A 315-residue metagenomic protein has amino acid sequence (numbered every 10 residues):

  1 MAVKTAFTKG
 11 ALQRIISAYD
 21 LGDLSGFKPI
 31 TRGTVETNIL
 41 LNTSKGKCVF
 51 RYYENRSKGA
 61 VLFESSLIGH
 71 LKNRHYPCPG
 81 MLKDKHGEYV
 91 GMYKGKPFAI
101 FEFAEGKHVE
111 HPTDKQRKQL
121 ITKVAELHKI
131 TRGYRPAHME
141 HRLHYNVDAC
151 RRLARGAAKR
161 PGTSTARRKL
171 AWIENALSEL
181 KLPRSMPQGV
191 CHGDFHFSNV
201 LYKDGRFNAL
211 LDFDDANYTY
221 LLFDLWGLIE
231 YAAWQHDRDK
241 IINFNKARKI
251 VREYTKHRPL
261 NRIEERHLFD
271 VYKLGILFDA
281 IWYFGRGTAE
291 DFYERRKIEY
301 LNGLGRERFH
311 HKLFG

Functional and structural regions predicted by a protein language model:
F7-A18, R132-A137, C150-G193: An alpha-helical support segment within catalytic cores of ATP-dependent transferases
Y19-N42: ATP-binding glycine-rich phosphate-binding loop
T34-S44, V49-F50, M81, L177-F223: Active-site acidic catalytic loop and adjacent metal/ATP-binding pocket of ATP-dependent phosphoryl transfer enzymes
Y52-K94, P112-Q119, E126: A conserved alpha-helical element in kinase catalytic cores
F98-H111, R155, L274-E290: A glycine-centered beta->alpha junction motif in the catalytic cores of kinase/phosphotransferase enzymes
K107-M139: Conserved kinase catalytic-core helix
L222-R258, K273-A289: Active-site activation/catalytic loop segments of kinase-like enzymes and analogous catalytic loops in related
D279-G315: ATP/Mg2+ or Mg2+-diphosphate-binding catalytic cores that bind nucleotide phosphates or diphosphates via glycine-rich
